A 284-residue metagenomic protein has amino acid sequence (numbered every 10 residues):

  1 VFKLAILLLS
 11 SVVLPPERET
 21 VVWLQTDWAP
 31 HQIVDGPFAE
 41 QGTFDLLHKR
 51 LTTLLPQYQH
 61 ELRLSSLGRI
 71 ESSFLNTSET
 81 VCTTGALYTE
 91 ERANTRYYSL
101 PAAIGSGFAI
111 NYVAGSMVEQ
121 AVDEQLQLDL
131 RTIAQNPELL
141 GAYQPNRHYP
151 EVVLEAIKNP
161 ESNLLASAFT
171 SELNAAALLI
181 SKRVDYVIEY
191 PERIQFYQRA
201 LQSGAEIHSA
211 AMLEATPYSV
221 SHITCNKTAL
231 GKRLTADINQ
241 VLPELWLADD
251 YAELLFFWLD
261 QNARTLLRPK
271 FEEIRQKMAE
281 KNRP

Functional and structural regions predicted by a protein language model:
E17-R96: Extracytoplasmic small-molecule ligand-binding "clamshell" domains of the periplasmic binding protein/Venus flytrap
E19-V34, Q41, Q125-Y149: Short loop->beta-strand "edge-of-pocket" segments that line small-molecule binding or catalytic clefts across diverse
Q25-A29, I104-A109, Q202-N239, N262-R268 (+1 more regions): Periplasmic-binding protein-like
D45-L55, G115-Q125, V220-Q261: Extended ligand-binding regions for polar small-molecule ligands
H48-P56, L130-T170, Q198-A205: Ligand-binding cleft/hinge of the Venus flytrap
L54, R63, G68-V81, E155-K158 (+2 more regions): Short helices/loops that flank or line small-molecule/ion binding pockets
L62-Q135, A211-E214: Acidic, polar ligand-binding/catalytic clefts
L128-E155, Q240-P284: Ligand-binding clefts/hinges and TM-proximal coupling segments of bilobed small-molecule sensing domains
